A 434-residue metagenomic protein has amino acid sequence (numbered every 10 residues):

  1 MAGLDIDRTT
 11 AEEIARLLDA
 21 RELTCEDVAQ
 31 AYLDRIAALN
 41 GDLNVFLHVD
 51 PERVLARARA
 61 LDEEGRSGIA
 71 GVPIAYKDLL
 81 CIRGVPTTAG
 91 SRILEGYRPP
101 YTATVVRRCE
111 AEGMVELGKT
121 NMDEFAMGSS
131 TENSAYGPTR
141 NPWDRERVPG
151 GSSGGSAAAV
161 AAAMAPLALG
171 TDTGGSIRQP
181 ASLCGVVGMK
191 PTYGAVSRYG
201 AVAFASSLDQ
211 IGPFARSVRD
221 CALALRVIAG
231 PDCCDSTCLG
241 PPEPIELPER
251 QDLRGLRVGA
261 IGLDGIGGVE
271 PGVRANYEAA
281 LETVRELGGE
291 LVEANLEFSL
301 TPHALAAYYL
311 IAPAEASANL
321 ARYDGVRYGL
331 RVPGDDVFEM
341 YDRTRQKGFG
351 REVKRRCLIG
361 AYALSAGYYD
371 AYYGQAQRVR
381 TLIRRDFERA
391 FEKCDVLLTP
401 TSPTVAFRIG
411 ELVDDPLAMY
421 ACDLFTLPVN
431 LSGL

Functional and structural regions predicted by a protein language model:
M1-V49, R53, A279, E286-G288: An N-terminal boundary/leader segment
R21, G71, A111, A165 (+6 more regions): Glycine-rich, small-residue loops and helix-cap segments that act as flexible hinges at active-site edges
R66-R83, E116-K119, T399-T401: ATP-grasp fold ATP-binding core
A70-V105: Enzymes and membrane/adaptor proteins characterized by extended Gly/Ser/Thr/Asp/Glu-rich, aromatic-dotted
T87-G96, E270-P271, F407-A418: Glycine/threonine-rich flexible loop motifs
Y101-A103, R107-I228, D232, N430-L434: Short glycine/serine-rich loop segments
K190-A280, D335-R343: A short helix-breaking turn/cap at a secondary-structure junction
D235-P242, L256-R257, I261-L263, A294-Y308 (+1 more regions): Flexible, acidic loop-helix segments that line cofactor/substrate-binding pockets
